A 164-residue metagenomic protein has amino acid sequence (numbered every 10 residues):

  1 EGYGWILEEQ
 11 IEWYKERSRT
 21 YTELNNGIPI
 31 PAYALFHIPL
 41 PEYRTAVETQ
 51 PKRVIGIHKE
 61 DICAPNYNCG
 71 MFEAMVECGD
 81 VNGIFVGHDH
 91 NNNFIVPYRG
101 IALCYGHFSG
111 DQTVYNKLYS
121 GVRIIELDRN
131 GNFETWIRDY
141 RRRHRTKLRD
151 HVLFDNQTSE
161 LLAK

Functional and structural regions predicted by a protein language model:
G2-N93, L161: His/acidic metal-ligating clusters that form di-metal
M71-C78, N92-K164: Binuclear metal-dependent phosphoesterase catalytic core
